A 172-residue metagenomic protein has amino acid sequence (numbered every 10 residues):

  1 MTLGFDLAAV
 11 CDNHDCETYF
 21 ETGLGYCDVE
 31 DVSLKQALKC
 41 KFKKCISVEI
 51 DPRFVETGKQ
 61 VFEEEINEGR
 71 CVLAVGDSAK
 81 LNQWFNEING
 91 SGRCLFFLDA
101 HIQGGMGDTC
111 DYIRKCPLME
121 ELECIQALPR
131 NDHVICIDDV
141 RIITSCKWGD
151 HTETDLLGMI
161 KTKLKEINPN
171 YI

Functional and structural regions predicted by a protein language model:
T2-F85: SAM cofactor-binding core of SAM-dependent methyltransferases, primarily the Rossmann-like beta-alpha-beta module
T18, F96-F97, I135-C136: Residue-level marker for buried hydrophobic side chains located in beta-strands that build the well-ordered beta-sheet
G23, D51, F97, H101-Q103 (+1 more regions): Anionic group-transfer/hydrolysis microenvironments
A37-K41, I88-N89, Q126-N131: Short, conserved loop/helix-junction motifs that constitute active-site signature segments in enzyme catalytic cores
E65-N67, G90, P129, I167: Short, structurally constrained coil/turn elements that cap an alpha-helix or connect an alpha-helix to the following
G69-V72, C94, H133: Short, conserved active-site loop motifs that form the nucleotide-linked donor/cofactor pocket
N89-L98: Short SAM/SAH-binding signature in class I
I102-I172: C-terminal substrate-binding/active-site "lid" region of AdoMet-derived donor-dependent transferases
